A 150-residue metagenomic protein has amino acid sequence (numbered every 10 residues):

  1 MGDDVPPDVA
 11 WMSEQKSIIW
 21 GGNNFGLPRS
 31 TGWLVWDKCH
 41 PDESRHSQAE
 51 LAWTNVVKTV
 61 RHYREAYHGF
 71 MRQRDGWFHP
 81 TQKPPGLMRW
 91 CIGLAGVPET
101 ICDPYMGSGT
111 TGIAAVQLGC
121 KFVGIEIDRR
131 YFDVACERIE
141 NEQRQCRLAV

Functional and structural regions predicted by a protein language model:
M1-Q15: SAM-dependent methyltransferase catalytic-core segment centered on the flexible catalytic loop and adjoining short
M12-V150: Class I S-adenosyl-L-methionine
